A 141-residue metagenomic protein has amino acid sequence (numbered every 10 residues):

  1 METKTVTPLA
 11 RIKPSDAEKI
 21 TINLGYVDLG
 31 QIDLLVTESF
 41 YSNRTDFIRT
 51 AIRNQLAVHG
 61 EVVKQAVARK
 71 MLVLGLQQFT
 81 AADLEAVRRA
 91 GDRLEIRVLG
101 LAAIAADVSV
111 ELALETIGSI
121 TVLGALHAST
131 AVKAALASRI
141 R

Functional and structural regions predicted by a protein language model:
M1-D16, L84-A105, E111-R141: A detector of short terminal or domain-flanking linear segments
T3, T7-K13, G30-L34, S42-A66: Short, basic amphipathic alpha-helical segments that act as recognition/interaction helices in nucleic-acid-binding
P14, K19-T21, L72-Q77, V98-G100: N-terminal start-of-chain detector that recognizes signal peptides and the immediate post-cleavage beginning
A17-L34: Short amphipathic alpha-helix starts
A57-A90: Short, positively charged interaction helices/loops
